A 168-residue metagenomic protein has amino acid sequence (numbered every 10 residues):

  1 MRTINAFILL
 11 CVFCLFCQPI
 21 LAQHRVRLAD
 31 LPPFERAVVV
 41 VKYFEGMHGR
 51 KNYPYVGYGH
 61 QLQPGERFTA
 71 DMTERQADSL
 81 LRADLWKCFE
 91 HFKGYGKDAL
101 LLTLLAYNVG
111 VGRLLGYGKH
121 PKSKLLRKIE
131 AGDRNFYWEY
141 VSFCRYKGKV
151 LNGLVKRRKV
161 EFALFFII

Functional and structural regions predicted by a protein language model:
M1-A6: Positively charged n-region of N-terminal signal peptides that target proteins for export
F7-C17: Bacterial N-terminal signal peptides
I20-R50, H60-G65, M72-H91, V111-I168: Long, amphipathic alpha-helical surface segments
R36, K51-Y53, K97-A99: Extracytoplasmic
F89, K93-A99: Short, solvent-exposed, charged loop/turn and helix-capping segments that join or cap alpha-helices on peripheral
L100-R113: Short N-proximal segments of mature Sec-exported proteins
